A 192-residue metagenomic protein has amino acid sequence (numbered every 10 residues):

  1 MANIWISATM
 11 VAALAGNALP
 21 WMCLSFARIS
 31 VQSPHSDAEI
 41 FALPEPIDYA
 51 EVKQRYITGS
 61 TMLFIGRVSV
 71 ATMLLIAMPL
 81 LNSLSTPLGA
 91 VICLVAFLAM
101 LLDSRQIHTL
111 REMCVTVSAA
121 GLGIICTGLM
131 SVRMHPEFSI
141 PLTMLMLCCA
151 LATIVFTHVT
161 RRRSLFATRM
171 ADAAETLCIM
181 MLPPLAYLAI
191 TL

Functional and structural regions predicted by a protein language model:
M1, V117-S131, E175-P184: Small-residue-rich segments of transmembrane alpha-helices in multi-pass membrane proteins, especially helix faces
M1-V115, G128-M134: Generic multipass alpha-helical transmembrane bundles of integral membrane proteins
A2-A13, H135-L147, M170-E175: Loop-to-transmembrane alpha-helix initiation sites
V117-G123, P141-A150: Active/binding-pocket-proximal capping segment
C149-R163: Transmembrane alpha-helical segments of integral membrane proteins
R161-M180: Interfacial loop-to-transmembrane junctions
A186-L192: Juxtamembrane boundary at the C-terminal end of a transmembrane helix
